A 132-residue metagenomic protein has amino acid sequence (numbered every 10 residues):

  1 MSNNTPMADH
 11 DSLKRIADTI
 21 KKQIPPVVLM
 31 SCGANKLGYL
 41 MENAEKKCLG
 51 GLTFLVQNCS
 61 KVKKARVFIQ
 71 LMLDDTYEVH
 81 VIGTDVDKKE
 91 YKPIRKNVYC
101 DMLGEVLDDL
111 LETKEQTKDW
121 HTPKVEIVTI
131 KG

Functional and structural regions predicted by a protein language model:
S2-A8, V86-G132: Mixed-charge, Lys/Arg-enriched low-complexity segments
S2-K61: Negatively charged, low-complexity tracts enriched in Asp/Glu with abundant Ser/Thr
V27-M30, V67, V125-I130: Hydrophobic transmembrane signal anchors and adjacent membrane-proximal interface regions, especially in viral
V56-N58, L71, V81-G83, T129-G132: Surface-exposed beta-strand edges and flanking loops
C59-A65, L111: Short, Lys/Arg-enriched charge-dense amphipathic segments
K63-V98: Intrinsically disordered, low-complexity regulatory segments enriched in Ser/Thr/Pro and charged residues
